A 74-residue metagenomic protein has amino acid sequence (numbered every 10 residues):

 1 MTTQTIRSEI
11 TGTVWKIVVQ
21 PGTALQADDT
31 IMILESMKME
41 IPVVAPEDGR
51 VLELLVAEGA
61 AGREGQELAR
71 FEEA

Functional and structural regions predicted by a protein language model:
M1-T13, I33-P46, E73: Short beta-strand-turn/beta-hairpin segments enriched in glycine/proline and small hydrophobics that form edge-strand
K16-Q20, A24, E53-V56: Short histidine-centered loop motifs in beta-beta connectors
I17, T30, K38-P42, L54 (+2 more regions): Long, amphipathic coiled-coil "stalk"/hairpin helices in large membrane-associated assemblies
G22-I31, G59-L68: A structural signal for short beta-strand/turn segments enriched in small hydrophobics and glycine
Q26, E73-A74: Generic C-terminal helix-cap and adjacent flexible tail
